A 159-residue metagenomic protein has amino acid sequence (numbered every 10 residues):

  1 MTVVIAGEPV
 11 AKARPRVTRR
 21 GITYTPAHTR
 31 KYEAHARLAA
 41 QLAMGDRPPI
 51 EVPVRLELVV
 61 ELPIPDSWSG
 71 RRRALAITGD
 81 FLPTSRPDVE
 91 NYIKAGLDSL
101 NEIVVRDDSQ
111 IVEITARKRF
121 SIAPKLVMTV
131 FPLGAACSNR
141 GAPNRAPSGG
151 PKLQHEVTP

Functional and structural regions predicted by a protein language model:
M1-P159: Acidic, proline/glycine-enriched N-terminal capping motif
